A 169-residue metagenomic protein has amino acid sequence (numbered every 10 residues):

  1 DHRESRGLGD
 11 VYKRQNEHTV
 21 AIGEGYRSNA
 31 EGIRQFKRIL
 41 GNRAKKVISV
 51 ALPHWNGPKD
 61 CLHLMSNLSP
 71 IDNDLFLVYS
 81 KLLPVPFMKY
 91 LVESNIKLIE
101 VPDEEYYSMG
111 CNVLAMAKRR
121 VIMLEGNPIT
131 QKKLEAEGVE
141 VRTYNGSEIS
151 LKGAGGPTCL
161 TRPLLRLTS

Functional and structural regions predicted by a protein language model:
D1-Y12: Single conserved hydrophobic/aromatic residue that forms the stacking wall/gate of nucleotide- or nucleobase-binding
D10-K37: Loop-centered beta-sheet repeat module
T19-G23, L75-V78, R120-L124: Short beta-strand elements that form the blades of beta-propeller/WD-repeat-like and other beta-sheet-rich scaffold
Y26-R27, L82-L83, Y106, R120-V121 (+3 more regions): Short, glycine-/Ser/Thr-/acidic-enriched flexible segments
A30-A117, P128: Redox- and metal-dependent alpha/beta enzyme cores, enriched for Fe-S-associated oxidoreductases and cofactor-handling
W55, Y144-E148, K152: Short, flexible loop segments at boundaries between secondary-structure elements
P70, N112-A117, I122, I149-S169: Conserved, well-ordered active-site substructure
L98-D103, I122-E137, V141-G146: A conserved acidic, glycine/proline-rich C-terminal tail/linker
